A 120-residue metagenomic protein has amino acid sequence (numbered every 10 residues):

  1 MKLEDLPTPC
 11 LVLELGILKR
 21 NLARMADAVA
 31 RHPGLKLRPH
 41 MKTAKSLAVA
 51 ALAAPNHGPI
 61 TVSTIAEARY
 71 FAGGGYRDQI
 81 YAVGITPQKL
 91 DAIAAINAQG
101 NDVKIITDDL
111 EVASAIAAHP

Functional and structural regions predicted by a protein language model:
M1-L13: Generic N-terminal amphipathic, Lys/Arg-enriched alpha-helix
P9-L11, P33-L35, A51-A54: A short, structure-level motif marking secondary-structure boundaries and short turns
L11-V12, L22, V103: Generic preference for hydrophobic/aromatic residues in regular secondary structure cores
I17-L47, S63: N-terminal glycine-rich anion-binding loops that anchor highly charged ligand groups
R38-P120: Active-site-proximal beta-alpha core segment in soluble small-molecule metabolic enzymes
